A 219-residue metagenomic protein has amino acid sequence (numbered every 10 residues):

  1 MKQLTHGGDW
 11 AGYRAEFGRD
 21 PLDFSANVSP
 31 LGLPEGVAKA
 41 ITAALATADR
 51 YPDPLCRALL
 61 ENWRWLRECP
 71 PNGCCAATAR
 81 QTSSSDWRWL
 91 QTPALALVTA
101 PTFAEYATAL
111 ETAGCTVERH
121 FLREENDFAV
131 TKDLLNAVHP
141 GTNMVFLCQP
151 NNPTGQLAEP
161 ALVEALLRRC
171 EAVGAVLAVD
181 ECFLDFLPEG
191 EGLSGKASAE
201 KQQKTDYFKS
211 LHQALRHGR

Functional and structural regions predicted by a protein language model:
M1-R50, G141, A175: N-terminal "arm"/small-domain region of PLP-dependent enzymes with the aminotransferase-like
N27-P30, R80, F103, Q149-P153 (+2 more regions): Short glycine-rich anion-binding loops that position phosphate/pyrophosphate groups of nucleotides and phosphorylated
G32-P34, L55, E105, K204-R219: PLP-dependent aminotransferase class I/II
R57-A58, P71-A94: Conserved beta-loop-alpha segment that forms the PLP phosphate-binding cup at the N-terminus of a helix
P70-C74, L95, E181, Q203-K204: Short acidic capping loops at alpha-helix termini that bridge into adjacent secondary structure
A79, S85, P101, L187-P188 (+1 more regions): Short N-terminal helix/helix-N-cap motif within the alpha/beta-hydrolase-1
W89-L147: PLP-dependent aminotransferase-like
E111, F128-G141, P153-L177, E181-H217: Active-site pre-lysine segment of PLP-dependent enzymes
